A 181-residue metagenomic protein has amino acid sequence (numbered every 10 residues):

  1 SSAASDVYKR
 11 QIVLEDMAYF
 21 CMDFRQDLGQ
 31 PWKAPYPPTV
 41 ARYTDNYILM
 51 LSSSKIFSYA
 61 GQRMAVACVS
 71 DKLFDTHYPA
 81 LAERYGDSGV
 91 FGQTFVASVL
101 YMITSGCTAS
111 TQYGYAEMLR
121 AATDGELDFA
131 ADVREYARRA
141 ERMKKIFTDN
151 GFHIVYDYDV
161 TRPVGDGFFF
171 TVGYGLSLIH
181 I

Functional and structural regions predicted by a protein language model:
S1, D23-P35, H77-A82, G125-F129: Short, flexible/disordered intra-domain loops and linkers
A3-Y8: Short, small-residue-biased leader/transition segments that mark boundaries at the very start of proteins
Q11-I12, I48: Hydrophobic "anchor" residues on beta-strands that sit immediately upstream of conserved functional sites
M17-A18: Conserved Walker B
F24-G29, F57, V160-G165: A short beta-turn/loop motif at secondary-structure boundaries
T39, Y43, E117, R142 (+1 more regions): Alpha-helical structural signal in soluble globular domains
Y43-R134: Conserved core segment of the aminotransferase class I/II
F129, V133-I179: Conserved PLP-binding catalytic core of the aspartate aminotransferase-like
